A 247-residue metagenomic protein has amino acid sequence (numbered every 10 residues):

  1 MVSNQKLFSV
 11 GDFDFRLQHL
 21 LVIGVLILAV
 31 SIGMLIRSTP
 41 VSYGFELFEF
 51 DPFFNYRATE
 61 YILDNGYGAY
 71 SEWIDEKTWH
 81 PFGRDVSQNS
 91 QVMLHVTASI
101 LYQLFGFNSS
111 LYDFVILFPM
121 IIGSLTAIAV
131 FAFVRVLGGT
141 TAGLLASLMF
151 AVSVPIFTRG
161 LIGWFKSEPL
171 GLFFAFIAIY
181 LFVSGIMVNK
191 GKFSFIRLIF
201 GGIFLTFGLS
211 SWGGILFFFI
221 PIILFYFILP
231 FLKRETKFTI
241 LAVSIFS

Functional and structural regions predicted by a protein language model:
M1-Q18, G191-F200, I240-I245: Membrane-interfacial, low-structure loops and terminal tails that flank and connect transmembrane helices in multi-pass
M1-T39, F50, L144: Start-transfer (signal-anchor) and selected internal transmembrane alpha helices of multi-pass inner/ER membrane
S9-D12, F105-G106, I228: Short, flexible coil/linker elements and helix-boundary hinge sites characteristic of intrinsically disordered
A29-T126, S153: Membrane-interface coil-to-helix junctions
S31-G33, Y70-E76, L117-V136, T141-N189 (+2 more regions): Membrane-embedded helix bundles of polyisoprenyl
